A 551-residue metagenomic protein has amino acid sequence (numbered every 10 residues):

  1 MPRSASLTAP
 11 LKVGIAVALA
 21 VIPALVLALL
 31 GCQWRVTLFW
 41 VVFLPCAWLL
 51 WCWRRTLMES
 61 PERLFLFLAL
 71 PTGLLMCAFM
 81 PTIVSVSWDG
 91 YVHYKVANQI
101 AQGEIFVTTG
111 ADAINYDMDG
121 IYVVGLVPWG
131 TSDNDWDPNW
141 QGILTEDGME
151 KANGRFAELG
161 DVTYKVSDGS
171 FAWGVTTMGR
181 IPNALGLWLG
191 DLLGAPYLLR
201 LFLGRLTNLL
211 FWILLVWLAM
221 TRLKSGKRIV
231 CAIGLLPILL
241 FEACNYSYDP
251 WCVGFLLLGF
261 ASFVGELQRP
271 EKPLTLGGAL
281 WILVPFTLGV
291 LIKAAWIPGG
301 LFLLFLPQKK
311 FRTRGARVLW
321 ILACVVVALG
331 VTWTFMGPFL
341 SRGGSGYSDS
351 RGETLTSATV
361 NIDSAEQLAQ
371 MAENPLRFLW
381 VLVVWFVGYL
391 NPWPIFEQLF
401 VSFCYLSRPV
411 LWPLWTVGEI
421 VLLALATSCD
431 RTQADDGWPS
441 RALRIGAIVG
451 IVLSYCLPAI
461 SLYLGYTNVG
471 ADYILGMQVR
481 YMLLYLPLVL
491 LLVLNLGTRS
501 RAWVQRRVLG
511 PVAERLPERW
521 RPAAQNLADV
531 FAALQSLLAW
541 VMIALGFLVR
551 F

Functional and structural regions predicted by a protein language model:
P2-A20, V26-P81, L319-V325, W438-R441 (+2 more regions): Start-transfer (signal-anchor) and selected internal transmembrane alpha helices of multi-pass inner/ER membrane
A9-A16, R63, A195-L198, W217-P237: Transmembrane-helix signature of polytopic, membrane-embedded enzymes that assemble or transfer cell-envelope glycans
A24, F241, T275-A294, G299-F305: Membrane-interface alpha helices of multi-pass inner-membrane proteins
R35, N245-C252: Short acidic/glycine- and proline-prone juxtamembrane loop motifs at membrane-interface regions of multi-pass membrane
F67-P71, A279-F286, F311-G337, I445-L453 (+1 more regions): Hydrophobic alpha-helical membrane-interfacial segments at the cytosolic entry of transmembrane helices
E104-L201: Interfacial juxtamembrane loops and adjacent helix segments that form the catalytic/substrate-binding surfaces
S262-E271, I297-L329: Perimembrane helix-loop-helix junctions
G337-A434: Membrane-lumen/periplasm interface segments of multi-pass, membrane-embedded glycan/lipid transferases
